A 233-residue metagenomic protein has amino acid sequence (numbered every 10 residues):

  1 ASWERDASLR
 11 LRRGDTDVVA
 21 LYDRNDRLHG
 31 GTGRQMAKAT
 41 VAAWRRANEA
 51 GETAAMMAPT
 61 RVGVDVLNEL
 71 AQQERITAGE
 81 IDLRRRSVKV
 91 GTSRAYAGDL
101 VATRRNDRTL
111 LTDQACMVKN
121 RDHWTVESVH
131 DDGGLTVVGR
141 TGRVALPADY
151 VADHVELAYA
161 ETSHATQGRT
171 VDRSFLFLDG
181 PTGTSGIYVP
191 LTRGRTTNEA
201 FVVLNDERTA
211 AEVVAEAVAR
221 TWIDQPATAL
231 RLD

Functional and structural regions predicted by a protein language model:
A1-T136, E212-D233: Conserved helicase motor core of P-loop NTPases
R13, N120-D233: C-terminal accessory regions
